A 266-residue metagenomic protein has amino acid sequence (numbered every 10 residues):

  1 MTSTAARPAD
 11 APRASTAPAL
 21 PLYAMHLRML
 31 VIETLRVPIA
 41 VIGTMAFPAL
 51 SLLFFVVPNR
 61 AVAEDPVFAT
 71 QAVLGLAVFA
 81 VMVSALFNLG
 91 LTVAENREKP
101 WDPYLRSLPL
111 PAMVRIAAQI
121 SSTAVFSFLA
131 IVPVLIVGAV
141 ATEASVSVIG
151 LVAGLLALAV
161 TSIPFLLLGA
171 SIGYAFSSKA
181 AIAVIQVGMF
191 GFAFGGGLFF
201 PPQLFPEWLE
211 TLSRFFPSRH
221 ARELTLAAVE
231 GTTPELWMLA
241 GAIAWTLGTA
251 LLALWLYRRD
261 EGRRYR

Functional and structural regions predicted by a protein language model:
S3-L27, F165, W208-S218: Short, membrane-interfacial amphipathic segments enriched in basic
S15-L22, H26-K99, S127, S147-G154 (+1 more regions): Transmembrane helix-boundary elements of multi-pass transport/secretion proteins, especially ABC-type permease modules
E33, V56, R60, E95 (+9 more regions): Transmembrane helix-loop junction
F55-V62, G173-F215: Transmembrane helix segments
V62, S145, G196-T249: Membrane-interfacial helix-loop-helix junctions in multi-pass membrane proteins
T92-A124: Helix-loop-helix units of permease transmembrane domains in multi-pass membrane transporters, especially ABC
A112-Q186, T232-I243, G248-L254: Alpha-helical transmembrane segments and their short interhelical loops
